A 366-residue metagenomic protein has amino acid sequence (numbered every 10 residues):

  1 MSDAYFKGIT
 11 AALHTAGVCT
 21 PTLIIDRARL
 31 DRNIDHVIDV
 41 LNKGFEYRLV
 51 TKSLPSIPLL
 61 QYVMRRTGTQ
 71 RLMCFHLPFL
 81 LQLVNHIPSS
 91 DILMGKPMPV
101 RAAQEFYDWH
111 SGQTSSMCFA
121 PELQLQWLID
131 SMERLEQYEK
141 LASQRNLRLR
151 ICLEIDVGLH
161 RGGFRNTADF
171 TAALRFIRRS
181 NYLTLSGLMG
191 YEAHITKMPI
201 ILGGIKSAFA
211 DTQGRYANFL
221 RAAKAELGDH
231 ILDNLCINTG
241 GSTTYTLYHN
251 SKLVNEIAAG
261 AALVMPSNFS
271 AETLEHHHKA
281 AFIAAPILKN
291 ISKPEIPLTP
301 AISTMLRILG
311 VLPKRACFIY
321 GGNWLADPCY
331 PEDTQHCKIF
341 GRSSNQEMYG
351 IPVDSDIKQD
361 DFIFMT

Functional and structural regions predicted by a protein language model:
Y5-I25: Generic N-terminal amphipathic, Lys/Arg-enriched alpha-helix
L30, K52, L83, L153 (+5 more regions): Conserved, mostly hydrophobic/aromatic
Y47-P199: Active-site-proximal beta-alpha core segment in soluble small-molecule metabolic enzymes
L141, R150, D156-E275: Active-site loop/helix belt of alpha/beta enzymes
S207, T243-Q335: Active-site loop ensemble at the mouth of alpha/beta enzyme cores that anchors a bound cofactor
T334-M348: Short, basic/aromatic beta-hairpin or loop at an interaction surface
D356-K358: Short, well-ordered loop/turn sites that connect or cap secondary structure elements
M365-T366: A generic structural signal for residues embedded in beta-strands
